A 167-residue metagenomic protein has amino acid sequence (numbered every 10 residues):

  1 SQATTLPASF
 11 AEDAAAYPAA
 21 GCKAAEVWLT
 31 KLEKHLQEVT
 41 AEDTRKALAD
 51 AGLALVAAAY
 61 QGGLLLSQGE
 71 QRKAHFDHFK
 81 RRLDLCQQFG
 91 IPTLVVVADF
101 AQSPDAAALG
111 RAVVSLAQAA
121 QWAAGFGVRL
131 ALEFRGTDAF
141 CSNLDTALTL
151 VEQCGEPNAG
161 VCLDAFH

Functional and structural regions predicted by a protein language model:
S1-I91, A124, E156-G160: N-terminal pre-domain/capping segments
S1-T4, S103-R111, V161: Short N-terminal helix-initiation segments at or just after the protein's N-terminus
T4, L29-E33, Q61-L64, A98-Q102 (+2 more regions): Active-site-proximal loop/turn and secondary-structure-junction residues that shape catalytic pockets, frequently
F10-A14, Q37-A41, A106-V113, D138-E156: Distinct, well-ordered alpha-helical segments
A24-A25, L55-A58, A117-H167: Acidic/histidine-rich catalytic cores of soluble enzymes
H78, A112-S115: Hydrophobic alpha-helical membrane-association signature
C86-A106, F126-G136: Active-site groove signature of glycoside hydrolases
